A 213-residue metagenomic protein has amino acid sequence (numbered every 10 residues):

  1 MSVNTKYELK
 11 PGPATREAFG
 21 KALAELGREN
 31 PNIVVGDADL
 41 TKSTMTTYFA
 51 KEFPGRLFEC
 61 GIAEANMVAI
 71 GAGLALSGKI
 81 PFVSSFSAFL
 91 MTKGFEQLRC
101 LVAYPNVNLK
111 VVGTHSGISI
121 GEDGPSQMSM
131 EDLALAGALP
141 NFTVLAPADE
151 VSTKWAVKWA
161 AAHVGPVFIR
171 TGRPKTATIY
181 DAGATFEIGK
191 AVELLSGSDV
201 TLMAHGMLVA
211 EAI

Functional and structural regions predicted by a protein language model:
M1-R170, K175, T185-I188: Thiamine diphosphate
N30-P31, L195-V200: A short, charged/proline- and glycine-enriched loop that marks the coil->beta-strand transition at the N-terminal
A160, V192-L195: Short, conserved, surface-exposed binding loops centered on an aromatic residue
I179-D181: A short, charged helix-loop
V200-I213: Glycine-rich phosphate/diphosphate-binding loop of Rossmann-like nucleotide-binding domains
